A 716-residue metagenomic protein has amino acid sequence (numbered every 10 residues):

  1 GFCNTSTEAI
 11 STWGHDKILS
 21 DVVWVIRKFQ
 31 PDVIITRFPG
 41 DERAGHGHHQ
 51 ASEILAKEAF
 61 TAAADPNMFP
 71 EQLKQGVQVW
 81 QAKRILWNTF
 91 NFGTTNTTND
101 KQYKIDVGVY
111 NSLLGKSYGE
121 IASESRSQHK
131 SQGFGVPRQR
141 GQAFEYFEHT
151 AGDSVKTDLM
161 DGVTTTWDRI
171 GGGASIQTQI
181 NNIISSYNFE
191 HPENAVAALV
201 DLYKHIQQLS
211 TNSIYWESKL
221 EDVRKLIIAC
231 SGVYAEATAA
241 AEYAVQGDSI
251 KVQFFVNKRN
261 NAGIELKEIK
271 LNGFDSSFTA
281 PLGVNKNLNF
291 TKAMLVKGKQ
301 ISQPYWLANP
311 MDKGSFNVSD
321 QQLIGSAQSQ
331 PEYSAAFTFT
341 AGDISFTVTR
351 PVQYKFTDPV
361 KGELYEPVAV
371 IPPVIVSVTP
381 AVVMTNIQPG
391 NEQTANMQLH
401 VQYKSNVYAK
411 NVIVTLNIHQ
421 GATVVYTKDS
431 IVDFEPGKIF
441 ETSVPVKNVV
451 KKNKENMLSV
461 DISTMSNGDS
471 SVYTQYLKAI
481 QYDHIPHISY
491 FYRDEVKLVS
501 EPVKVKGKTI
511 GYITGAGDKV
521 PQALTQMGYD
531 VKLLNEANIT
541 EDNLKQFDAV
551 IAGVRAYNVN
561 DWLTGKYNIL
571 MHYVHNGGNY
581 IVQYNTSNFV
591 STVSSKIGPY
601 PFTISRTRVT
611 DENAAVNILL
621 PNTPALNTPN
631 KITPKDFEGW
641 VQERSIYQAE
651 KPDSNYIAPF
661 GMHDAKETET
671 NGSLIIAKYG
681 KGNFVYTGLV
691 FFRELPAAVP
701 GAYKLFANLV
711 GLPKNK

Functional and structural regions predicted by a protein language model:
G1-F69, N91: Active-site beta-strand->loop->alpha-helix modules in alpha/beta enzyme cores, enriched in Gly/His/Asp(Glu)
A62-Y234: The feature marks non-catalytic terminal segments
I206-G247, K355-N391: Low-complexity, acidic Ser/Thr/Pro/Gly-rich terminal tails and inter-domain linkers that flank the onset of structured
G283-P351, K447-S459: Eukaryote-biased detector of low-complexity, proline/serine/threonine-rich segments and adjacent exposed loops
Y333-A336, T340-S405, I480-G507: Acidic, serine/threonine- and proline-rich intrinsically disordered appendage/tail regions
S470-G553, Y584-T586, R693, G711-K716: Aromatic-Pro/Gly-enriched surface loop or interdomain linker that acts as a lid/target-recognition segment
R555-E638: A glycine-rich, often tryptophan-bearing local segment used as a flexible ligand/cofactor-contacting loop or short
I604-A698: Catalytic beta-strand/loop cores that center a nucleophilic Ser/Cys/Thr and support acyl-enzyme chemistry
